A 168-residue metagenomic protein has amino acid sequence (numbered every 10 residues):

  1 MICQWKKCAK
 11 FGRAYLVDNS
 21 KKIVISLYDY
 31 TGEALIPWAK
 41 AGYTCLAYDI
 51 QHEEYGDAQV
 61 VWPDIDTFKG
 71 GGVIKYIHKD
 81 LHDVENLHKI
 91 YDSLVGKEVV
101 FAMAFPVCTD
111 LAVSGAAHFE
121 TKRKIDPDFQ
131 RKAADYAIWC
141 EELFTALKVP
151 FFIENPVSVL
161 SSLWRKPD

Functional and structural regions predicted by a protein language model:
I2-A41, Y48, E54: S-adenosyl-L-methionine
K22, I74, V100: Conserved acidic residues
L27, I90-V95, F101, C108-D168: Class I S-adenosyl-L-methionine
Y30, L81-D83, V157-S158: Short beta->alpha connector loops
A39-Y43, R165-D168: Short, surface-exposed basic-aromatic patches at helix termini and helix-loop junctions that form
K40, C45-Y91: Adenosine-cofactor binding site in Rossmann-like domains, unifying the SAM/SAH pocket of S-adenosylmethionine-dependent
